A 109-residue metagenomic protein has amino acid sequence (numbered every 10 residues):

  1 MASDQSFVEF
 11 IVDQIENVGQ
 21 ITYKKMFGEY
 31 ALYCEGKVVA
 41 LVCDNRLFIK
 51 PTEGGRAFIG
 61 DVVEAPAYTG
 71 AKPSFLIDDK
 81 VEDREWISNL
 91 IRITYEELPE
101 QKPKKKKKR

Functional and structural regions predicted by a protein language model:
M1-R109: Charge-dense, helix-prone N-terminal extensions
